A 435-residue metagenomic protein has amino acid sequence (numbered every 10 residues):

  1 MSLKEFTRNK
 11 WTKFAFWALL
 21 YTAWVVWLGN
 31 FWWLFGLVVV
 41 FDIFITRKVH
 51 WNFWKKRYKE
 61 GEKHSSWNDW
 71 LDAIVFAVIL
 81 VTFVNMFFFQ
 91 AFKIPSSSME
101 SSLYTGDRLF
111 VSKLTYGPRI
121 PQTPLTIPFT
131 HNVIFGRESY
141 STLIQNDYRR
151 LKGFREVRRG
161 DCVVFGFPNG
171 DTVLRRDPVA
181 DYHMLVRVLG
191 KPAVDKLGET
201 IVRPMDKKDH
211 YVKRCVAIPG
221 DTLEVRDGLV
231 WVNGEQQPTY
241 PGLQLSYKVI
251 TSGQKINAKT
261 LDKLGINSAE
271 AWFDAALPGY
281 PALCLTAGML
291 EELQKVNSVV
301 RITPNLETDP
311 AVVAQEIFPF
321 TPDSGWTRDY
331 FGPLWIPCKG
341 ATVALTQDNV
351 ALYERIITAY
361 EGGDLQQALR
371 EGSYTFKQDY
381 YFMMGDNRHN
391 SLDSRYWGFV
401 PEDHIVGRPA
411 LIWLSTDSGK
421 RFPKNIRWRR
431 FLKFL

Functional and structural regions predicted by a protein language model:
M1-L435: Extended hydrophobic leader/signal-anchor segments used for secretion and membrane insertion
